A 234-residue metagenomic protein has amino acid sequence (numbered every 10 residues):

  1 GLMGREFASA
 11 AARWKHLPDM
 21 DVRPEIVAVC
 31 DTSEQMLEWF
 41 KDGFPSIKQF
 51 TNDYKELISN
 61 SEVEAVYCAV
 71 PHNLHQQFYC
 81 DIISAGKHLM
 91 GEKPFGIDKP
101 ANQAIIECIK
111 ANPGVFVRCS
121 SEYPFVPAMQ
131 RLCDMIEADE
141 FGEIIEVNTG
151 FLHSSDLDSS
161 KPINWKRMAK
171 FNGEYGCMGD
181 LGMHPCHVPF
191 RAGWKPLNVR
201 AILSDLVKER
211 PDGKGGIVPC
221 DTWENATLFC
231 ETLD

Functional and structural regions predicted by a protein language model:
G1-P45: N-terminal Rossmann-like dinucleotide-binding module
R5, Q76, M183: Residues forming the Rossmann-fold NAD(P)(H) cofactor-binding site
P24-I26, I47, V63, I144 (+1 more regions): Core-facing hydrophobic residues within beta-strands of well-ordered domains
V29, V66, V147: Receiver (REC) domain switch-region micro-motif
F40-I47, I105-A111: Short, conserved SAM-binding/catalytic segment of Class I S-adenosyl-L-methionine-dependent methyltransferases
K48-D53: Conserved SAM-binding strand-loop segment of SAM-dependent methyltransferases
I58, A65, P71-P124, D139: Beta-strand-loop-alpha-helix segment that lines the small-molecule cofactor/substrate pocket of alpha/beta enzymes
V115, Y123-D221, A226: Predominantly a Rossmann-like dinucleotide-binding segment in NAD(P)-dependent oxidoreductases
